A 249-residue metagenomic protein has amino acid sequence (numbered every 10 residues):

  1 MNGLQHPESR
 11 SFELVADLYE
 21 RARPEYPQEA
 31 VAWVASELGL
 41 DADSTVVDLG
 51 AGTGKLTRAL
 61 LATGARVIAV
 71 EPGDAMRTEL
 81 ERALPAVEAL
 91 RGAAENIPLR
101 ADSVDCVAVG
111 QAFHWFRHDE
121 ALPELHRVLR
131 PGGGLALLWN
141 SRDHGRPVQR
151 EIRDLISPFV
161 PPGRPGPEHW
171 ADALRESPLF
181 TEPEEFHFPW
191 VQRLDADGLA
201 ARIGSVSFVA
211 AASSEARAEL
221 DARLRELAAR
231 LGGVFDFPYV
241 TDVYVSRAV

Functional and structural regions predicted by a protein language model:
M1-A42, K55, M76: Conserved class I S-adenosyl-L-methionine
T45, T53-N96: Class I SAM-dependent methyltransferase SAM/SAH-binding core
L49: Conserved beta-strand/loop positions that form the S-adenosyl-L-methionine
E95-C106: A short acidic, Gly/Pro-enriched loop at the edge of an enzyme's catalytic core that lines a small-molecule cofactor
V109-G110, H118: A short beta-strand submotif of the Rossmann-like class I SAM-dependent methyltransferase core that lines
F116-E124: A short, conserved alpha-helix within the catalytic core of class I
P123-Q192: Conserved catalytic/acceptor-binding region of the Class I
W170-V249: Conserved Class I S-adenosyl-L-methionine
